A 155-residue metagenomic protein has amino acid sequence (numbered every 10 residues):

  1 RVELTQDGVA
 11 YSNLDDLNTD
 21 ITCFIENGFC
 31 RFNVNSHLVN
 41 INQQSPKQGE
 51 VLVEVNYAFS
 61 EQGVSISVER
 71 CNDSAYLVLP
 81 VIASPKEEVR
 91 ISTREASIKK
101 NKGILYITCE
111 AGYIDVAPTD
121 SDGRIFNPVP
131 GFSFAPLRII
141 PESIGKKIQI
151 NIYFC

Functional and structural regions predicted by a protein language model:
R1, Q6, I91, K100-K102 (+1 more regions): Compact beta-rich and alpha/beta scaffold cores in large eukaryotic transport/transcription complexes and associated
R1-D73: Catalytic and substrate-binding regions of extracellular carbohydrate-active enzymes, especially polysaccharide lyases
T5, T19-T22, T93, T108 (+1 more regions): Residue-identity detector for threonine
D7-V9, H37-I41, S60, C71-D73 (+5 more regions): Generic structural motif
V51, Q62-N101: Acidic (Asp/Glu-rich), glycine- and aromatic
P80, N101, T108-C155: Beta-strand-rich recognition/accessory modules
